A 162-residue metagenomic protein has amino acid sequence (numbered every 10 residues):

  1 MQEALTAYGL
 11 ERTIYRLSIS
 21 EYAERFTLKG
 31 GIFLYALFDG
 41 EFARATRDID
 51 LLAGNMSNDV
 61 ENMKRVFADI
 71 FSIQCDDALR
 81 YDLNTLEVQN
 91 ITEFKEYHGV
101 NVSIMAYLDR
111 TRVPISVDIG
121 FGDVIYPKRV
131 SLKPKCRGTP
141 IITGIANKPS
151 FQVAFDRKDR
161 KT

Functional and structural regions predicted by a protein language model:
M1-T162: Compositionally biased terminal segments of proteins
